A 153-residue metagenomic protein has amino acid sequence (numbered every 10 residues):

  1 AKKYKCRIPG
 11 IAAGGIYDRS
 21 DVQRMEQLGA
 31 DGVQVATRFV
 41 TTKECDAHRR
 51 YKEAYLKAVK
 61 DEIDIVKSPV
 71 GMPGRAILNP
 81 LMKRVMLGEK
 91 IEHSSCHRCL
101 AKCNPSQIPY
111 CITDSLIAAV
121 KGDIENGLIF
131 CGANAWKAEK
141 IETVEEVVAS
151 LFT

Functional and structural regions predicted by a protein language model:
A1-I11, Y17-T153: Conserved active-site-proximal phosphate/metal-binding subdomains
